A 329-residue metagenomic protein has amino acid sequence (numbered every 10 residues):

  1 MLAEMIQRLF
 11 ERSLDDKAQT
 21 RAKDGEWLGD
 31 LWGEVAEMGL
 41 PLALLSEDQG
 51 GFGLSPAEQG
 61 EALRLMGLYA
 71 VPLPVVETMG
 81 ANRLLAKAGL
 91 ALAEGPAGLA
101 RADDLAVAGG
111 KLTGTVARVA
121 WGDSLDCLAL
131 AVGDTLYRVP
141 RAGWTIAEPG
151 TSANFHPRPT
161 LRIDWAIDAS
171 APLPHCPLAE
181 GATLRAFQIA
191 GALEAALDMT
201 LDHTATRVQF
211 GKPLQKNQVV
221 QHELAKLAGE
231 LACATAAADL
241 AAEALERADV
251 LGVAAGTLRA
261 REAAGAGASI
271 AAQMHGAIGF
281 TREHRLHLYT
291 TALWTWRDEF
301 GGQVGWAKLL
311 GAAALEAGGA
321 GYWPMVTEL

Functional and structural regions predicted by a protein language model:
M1-Y69, K111, T183-L329: Alpha-helical interface subdomain recognition
L73-V76, R83, K87-D198, W323-L329: FAD-binding core of flavoproteins
